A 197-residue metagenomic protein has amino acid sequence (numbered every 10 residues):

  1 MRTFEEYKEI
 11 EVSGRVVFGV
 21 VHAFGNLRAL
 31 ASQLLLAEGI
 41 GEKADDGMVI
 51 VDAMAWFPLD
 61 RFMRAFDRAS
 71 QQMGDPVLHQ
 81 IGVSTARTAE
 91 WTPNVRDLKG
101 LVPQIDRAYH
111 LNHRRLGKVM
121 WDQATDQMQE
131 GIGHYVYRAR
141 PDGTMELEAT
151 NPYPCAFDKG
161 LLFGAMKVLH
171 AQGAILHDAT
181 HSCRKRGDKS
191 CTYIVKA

Functional and structural regions predicted by a protein language model:
M1-P76: N-terminal leader/assembly segments
R2-Y7, T125-C155, K159, K167-A197: Short terminal or interdomain "cap/linker" segment that borders an active site or interface and mediates
D45-C155: Amphipathic interaction/junction segments at domain boundaries or subunit interfaces
A108, A165-V168: Mid-sequence acidic-hydrophobic segments that form the walls of catalytic/ligand-binding cavities or oligomerization
